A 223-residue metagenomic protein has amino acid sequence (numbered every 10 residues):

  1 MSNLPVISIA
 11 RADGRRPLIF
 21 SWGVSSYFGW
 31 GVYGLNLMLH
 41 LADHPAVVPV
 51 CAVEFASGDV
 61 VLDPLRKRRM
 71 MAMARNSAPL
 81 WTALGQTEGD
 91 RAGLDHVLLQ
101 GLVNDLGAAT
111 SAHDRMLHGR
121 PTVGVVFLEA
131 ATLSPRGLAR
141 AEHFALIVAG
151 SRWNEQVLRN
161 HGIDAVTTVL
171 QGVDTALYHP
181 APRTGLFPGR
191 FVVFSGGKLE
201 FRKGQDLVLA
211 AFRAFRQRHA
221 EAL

Functional and structural regions predicted by a protein language model:
S2-S8, I19, L62-V157: Extended catalytic core of nucleotide-activated donor transferases of GT-like folds
I19, L186-K203, L209-F212: Conserved donor-binding/catalytic core segment of Leloir-type glycosyltransferases
S21-W22, V125, G150, V169 (+1 more regions): Short hydrophobic "strand-cap" motifs at the C-terminus of beta-strands
W22-Y33, K203: A short, glycine/small-residue-rich beta-strand->loop->alpha-helix junction that serves as a flexible
S25-Y27, M38-G85: N-terminal strand-loop element at the rim of the active site of nucleotide-sugar-dependent glycosyltransferases
V48, L209-L223: A conserved nucleotide-sugar
P135-R136, V173-G189: Acidic anion/phosphate-binding donor-loop and adjacent secondary structure in glycosyltransferase catalytic cores
A145-Q156, I163-P180: Donor nucleotide-sugar binding/catalytic pocket of nucleotide-sugar-dependent glycosyltransferases
